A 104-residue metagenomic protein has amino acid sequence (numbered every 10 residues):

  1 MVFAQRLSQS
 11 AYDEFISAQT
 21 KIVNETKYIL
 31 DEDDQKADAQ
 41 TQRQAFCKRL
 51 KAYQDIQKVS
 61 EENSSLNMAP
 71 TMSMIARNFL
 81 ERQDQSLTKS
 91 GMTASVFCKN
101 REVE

Functional and structural regions predicted by a protein language model:
V2-Q44, K99-E104: Immediate post-signal-peptide N-terminus of mature secreted/exported proteins
F46-E104: Compact alpha-helical subdomains of small soluble proteins
